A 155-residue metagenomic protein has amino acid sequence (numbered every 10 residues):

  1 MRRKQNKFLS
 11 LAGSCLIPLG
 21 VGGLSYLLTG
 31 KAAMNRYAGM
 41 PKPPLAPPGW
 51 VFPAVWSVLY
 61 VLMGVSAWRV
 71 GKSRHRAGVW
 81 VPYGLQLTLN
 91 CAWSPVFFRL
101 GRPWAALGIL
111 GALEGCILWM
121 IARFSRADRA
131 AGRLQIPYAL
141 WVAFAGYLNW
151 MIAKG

Functional and structural regions predicted by a protein language model:
M1-G155: Short amphipathic, positively biased membrane-proximal segments that drive organelle/inner-membrane targeting
